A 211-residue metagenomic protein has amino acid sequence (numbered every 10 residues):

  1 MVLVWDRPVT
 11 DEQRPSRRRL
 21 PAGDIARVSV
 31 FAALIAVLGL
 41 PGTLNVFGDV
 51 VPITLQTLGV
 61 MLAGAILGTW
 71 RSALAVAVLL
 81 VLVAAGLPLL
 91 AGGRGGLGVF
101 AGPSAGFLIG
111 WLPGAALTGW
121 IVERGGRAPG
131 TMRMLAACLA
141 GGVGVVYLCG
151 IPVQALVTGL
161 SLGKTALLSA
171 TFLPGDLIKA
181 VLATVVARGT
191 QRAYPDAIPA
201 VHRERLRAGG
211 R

Functional and structural regions predicted by a protein language model:
V2-A73: Hydrophobic transmembrane alpha-helices
L3-R7, A84-L89, T158-G163: Peri-membrane helix termini and adjoining interfacial loops of integral membrane proteins
V4-P15, V37, L97-V146: Short helix-perturbing small/polar motifs within transmembrane alpha-helices
R17-P21, V50-V51, A91-G92, G96-L97 (+2 more regions): Helix-boundary and loop/linker segments of multi-pass membrane transporters
L20, D24-F31, I53-V60, S72 (+6 more regions): Residue-level signature of transmembrane alpha-helical entry/exit and packing/kink sites in multi-pass membrane
V30-L38, V60, G64, A75-V83 (+11 more regions): Alpha-helical transmembrane segments in multi-pass membrane proteins
G42-L117: Alpha-helical membrane segments and adjacent membrane-interface helices in multi-pass membrane proteins
D49, G125-R211: Membrane-embedded alpha-helical hairpins and interfacial helices in multi-pass inner-membrane proteins
